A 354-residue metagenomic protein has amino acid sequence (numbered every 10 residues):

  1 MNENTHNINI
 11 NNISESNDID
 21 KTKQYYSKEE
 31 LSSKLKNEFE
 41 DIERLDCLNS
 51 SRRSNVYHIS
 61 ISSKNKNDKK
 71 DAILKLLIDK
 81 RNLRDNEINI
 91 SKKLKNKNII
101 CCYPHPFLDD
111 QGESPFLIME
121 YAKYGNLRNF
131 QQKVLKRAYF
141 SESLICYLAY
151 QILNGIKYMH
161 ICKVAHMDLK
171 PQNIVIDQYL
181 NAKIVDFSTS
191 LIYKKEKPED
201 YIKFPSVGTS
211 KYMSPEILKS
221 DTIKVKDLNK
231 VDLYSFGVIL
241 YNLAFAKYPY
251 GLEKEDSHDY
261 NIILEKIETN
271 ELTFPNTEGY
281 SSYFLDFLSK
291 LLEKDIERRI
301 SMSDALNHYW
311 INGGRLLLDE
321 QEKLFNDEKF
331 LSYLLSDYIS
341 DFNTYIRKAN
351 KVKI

Functional and structural regions predicted by a protein language model:
C101-P115: Short beta-strand micro-motifs within the conserved protein kinase catalytic domain, predominantly in the N-lobe
G112-N126: Conserved short submotifs of the Hanks-type protein kinase catalytic core that shape the nucleotide-binding pocket
L127-Y139: AlphaC helix of the protein kinase catalytic domain
L148-A149: Activation segment signature within eukaryotic-like protein kinase domains
H160-D177: Catalytic-loop of the protein kinase fold
D177-S210: Activation segment/activation loop of eukaryotic-type protein kinase catalytic domains
I300-S340: Regulatory extensions flanking the kinase catalytic core
